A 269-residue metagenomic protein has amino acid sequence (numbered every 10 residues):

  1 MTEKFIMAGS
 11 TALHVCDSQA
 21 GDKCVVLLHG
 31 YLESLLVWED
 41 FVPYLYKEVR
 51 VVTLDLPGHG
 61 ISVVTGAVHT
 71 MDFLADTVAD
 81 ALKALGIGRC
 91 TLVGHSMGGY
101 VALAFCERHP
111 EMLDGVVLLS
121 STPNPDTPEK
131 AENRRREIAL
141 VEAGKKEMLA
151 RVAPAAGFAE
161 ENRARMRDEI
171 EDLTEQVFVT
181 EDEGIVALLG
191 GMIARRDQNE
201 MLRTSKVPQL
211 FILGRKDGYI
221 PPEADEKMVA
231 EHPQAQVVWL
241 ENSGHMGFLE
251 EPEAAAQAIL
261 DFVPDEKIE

Functional and structural regions predicted by a protein language model:
M1-V25, Y46-R50, I87-G88, A155 (+2 more regions): Alpha/beta-hydrolase fold catalytic core
T11-A67, M71: Conserved HGGG/HGGXW glycine-rich cap/lid loop of the alpha/beta-hydrolase fold
F73-C90: Conserved acidic catalytic loop of the alpha/beta-hydrolase fold
L103-R108, M112-R151: Flexible "cap/lid" loop of the alpha/beta hydrolase fold
D126-E132, G144-T204: Conserved alpha/beta-hydrolase catalytic His-Asp/Glu region
S205, F211-L213, D217: Short beta-strand/loop motif that positions the catalytic acidic residue of the alpha/beta-hydrolase fold
V207, P221-V229: Short alpha-helix in the alpha/beta-hydrolase fold that links the catalytic acid
S243-P252, A256: Catalytic histidine-centered segment of alpha/beta-hydrolase-like enzymes
